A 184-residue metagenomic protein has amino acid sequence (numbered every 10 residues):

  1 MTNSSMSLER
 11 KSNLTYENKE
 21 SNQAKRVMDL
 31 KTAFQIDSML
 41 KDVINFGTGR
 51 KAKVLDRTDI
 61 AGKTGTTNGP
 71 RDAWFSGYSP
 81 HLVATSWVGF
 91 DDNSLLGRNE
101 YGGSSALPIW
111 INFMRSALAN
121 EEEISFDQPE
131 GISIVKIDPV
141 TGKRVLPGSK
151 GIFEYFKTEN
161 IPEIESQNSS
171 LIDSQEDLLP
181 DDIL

Functional and structural regions predicted by a protein language model:
M1-A24, K41, L55-L184: Soluble, non-transmembrane domains of envelope/secretory-pathway proteins that act on or interact with carbohydrate
R26-D29: DNA breakage-rejoining catalytic core of tyrosine-based enzymes
K31, Q35-G49: Amphipathic alpha-helical
G47-A52, T67: Gly/Thr/Ser/Pro-rich low-complexity intrinsically disordered regions
